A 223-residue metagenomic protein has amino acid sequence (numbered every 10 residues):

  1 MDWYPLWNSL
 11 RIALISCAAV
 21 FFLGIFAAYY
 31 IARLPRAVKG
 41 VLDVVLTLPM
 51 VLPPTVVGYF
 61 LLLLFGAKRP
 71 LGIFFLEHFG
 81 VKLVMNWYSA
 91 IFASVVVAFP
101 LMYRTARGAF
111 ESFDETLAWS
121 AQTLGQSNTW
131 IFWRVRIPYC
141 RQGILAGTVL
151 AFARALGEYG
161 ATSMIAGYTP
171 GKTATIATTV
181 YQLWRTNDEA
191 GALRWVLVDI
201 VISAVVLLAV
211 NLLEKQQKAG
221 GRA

Functional and structural regions predicted by a protein language model:
M1-Y4, M164-A204: Interhelical loop and adjacent transmembrane-helix boundary motif in polytopic membrane transport permeases
D2-I31, V95: Transmembrane alpha-helix signature in integral membrane proteins
A18, Y103-A106, F110, D114 (+2 more regions): Transmembrane alpha-helices
L23, V45-P54, G80-R107, P138-Q142 (+3 more regions): Faces of alpha-helical transmembrane segments in polytopic inner-membrane proteins
A27-L63, A118: Cytoplasmic-entry segments and transmembrane alpha-helices of multi-pass inner-membrane transporters
V38, R107-A118, Q122-T123, E189 (+1 more regions): C-terminal transmembrane helix and the adjacent membrane-cytosol boundary/short C-terminal tail of inner/organellar
G58-V95, A166-T169: Membrane-interfacial helix termini and adjacent extracytoplasmic/periplasmic loops of multi-pass transporters
A67, I144-Q182: Non-cytoplasmic
